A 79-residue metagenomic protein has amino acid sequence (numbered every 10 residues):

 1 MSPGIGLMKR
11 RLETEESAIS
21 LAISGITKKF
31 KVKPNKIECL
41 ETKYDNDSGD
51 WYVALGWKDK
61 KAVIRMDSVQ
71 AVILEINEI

Functional and structural regions predicted by a protein language model:
M1-I79: Long, terminal "pre-/pro-" and other extracytoplasmic accessory regions that lie outside the mature folded/catalytic
